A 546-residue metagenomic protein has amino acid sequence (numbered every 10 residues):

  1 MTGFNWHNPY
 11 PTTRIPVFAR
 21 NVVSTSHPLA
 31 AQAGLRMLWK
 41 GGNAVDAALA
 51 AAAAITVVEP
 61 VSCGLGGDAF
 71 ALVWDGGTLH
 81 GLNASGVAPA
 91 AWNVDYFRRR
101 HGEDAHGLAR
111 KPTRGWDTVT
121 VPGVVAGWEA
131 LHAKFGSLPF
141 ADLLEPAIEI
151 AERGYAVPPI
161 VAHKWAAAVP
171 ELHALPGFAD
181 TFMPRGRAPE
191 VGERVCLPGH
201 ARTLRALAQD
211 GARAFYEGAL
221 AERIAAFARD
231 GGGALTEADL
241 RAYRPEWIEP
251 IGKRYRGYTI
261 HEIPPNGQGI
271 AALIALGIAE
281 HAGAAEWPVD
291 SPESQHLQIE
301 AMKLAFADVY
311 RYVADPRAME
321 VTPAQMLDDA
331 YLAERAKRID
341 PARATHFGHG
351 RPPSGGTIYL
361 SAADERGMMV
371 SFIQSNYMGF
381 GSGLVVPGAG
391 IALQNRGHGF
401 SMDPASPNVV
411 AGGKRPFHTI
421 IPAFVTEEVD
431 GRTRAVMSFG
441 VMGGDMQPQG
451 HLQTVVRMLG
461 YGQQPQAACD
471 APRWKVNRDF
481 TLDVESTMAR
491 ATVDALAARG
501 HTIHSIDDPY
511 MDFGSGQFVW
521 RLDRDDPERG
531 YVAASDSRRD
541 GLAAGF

Functional and structural regions predicted by a protein language model:
M1-Q32, R36, A44-D210, F215-E217 (+5 more regions): Noncatalytic scaffold domains of N-terminal-nucleophile
V57-W74, T78-N83, A234-T236, M368-T433 (+3 more regions): Active-site rim segments in enzyme catalytic domains, especially the processed small/beta chain of N-terminal
W247, S354-T357, H418-I420: Short, small/polar residue-rich loop motifs at catalytic or cofactor-binding pockets
H261-G269, T357-S361, S371-L384, G440-Q447: Glycine-rich phosphate/pyrophosphate-binding beta-alpha loops
G269-A285, V425, R434-V436, G443-C469: M16/insulysin-pitrilysin zinc metalloprotease superfamily fold
H281-N376, A389, R396, D507: Internal maturation/activation junctions in enzymes
A318, K414, H451, G460-Y510: Extended C-terminal subregions enriched in glycine
